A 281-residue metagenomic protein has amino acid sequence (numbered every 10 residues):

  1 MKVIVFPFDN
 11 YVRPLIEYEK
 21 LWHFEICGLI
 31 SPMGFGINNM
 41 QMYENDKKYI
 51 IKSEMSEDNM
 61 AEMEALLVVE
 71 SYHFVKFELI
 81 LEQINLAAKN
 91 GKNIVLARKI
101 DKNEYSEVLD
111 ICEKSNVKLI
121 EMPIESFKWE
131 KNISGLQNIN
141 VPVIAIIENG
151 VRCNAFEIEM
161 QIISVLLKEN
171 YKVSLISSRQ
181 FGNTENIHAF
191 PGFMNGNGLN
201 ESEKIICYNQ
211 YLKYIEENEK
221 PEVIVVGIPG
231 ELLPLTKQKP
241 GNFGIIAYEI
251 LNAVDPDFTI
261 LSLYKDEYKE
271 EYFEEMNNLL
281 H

Functional and structural regions predicted by a protein language model:
M1, F24-E25, E62-M63, N90-G91 (+4 more regions): Short coil/turn connectors at secondary-structure junctions
M1-E121, H281: Long, basic/Gly/Ser/Thr-rich N-terminal segments that mediate initial subcellular attachment or targeting
M1-Y18, N242, D257-K269, F273-H281: ATP-dependent carboxylate-amine ligase
I4-V5, A65-V69, V95, A145 (+2 more regions): Structural motif
I37-D58, V165-A247, A253, F258 (+1 more regions): ATP-dependent carboxylate-amine ligase catalytic core
A97, M122, D255-T259: Extended, amphipathic alpha-helical scaffolds
K114-I147, S177-E201: Short, flexible helix-coil linker/hinge segments at the edges of structured domains or between repeats
E130-S177, Y268, F273-E274: Walker A (P-loop) phosphate-binding motif
